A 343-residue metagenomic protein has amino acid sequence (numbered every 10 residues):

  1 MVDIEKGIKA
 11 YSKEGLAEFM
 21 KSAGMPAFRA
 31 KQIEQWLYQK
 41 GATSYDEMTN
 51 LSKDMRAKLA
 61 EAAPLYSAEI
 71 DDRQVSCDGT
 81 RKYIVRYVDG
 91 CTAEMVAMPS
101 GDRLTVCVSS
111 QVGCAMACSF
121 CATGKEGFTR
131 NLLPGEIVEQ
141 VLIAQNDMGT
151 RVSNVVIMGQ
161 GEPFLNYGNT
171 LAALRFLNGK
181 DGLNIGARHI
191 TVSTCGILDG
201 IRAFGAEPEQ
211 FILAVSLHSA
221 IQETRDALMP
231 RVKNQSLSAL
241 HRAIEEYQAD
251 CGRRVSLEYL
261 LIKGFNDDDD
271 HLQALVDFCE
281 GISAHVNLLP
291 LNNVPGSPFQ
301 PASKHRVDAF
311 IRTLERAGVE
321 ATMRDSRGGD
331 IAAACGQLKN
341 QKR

Functional and structural regions predicted by a protein language model:
M1-T92, P99-G101, E245-R253, Y259-R343: Auxiliary Fe-S-binding modules of radical SAM enzymes
R81, A93, L104-V108, M116 (+1 more regions): Generic beta-strand structural signal
A97-M98, N169: Residue-level structural signal for beta-strand termini and adjacent loop
P99-E136: Canonical Radical SAM [4Fe-4S] cluster-binding loop centered on the CxxxCxxC motif and its immediate flanking residues
G124-N154: Conserved alpha-helical substructure of the radical SAM core
L132, G196, S326-R327: Short beta->alpha linker loops
Q145-T322: Conserved AdoMet/S-adenosylmethionine-binding subsite of the radical SAM
